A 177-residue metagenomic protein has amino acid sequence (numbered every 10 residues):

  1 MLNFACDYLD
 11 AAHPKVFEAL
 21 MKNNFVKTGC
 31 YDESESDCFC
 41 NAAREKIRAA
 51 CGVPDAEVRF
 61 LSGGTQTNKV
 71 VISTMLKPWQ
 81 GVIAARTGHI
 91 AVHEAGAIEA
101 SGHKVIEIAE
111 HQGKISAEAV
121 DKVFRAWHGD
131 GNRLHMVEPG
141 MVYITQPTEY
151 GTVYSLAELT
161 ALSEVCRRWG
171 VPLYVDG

Functional and structural regions predicted by a protein language model:
M1-A19: N-terminal amphipathic/basic leader segments beginning at the initiator methionine
F4, I47, T67, I98 (+3 more regions): Buried hydrophobic positions in well-ordered alpha/beta secondary-structure cores of metabolic enzymes
H13-G64, R86-A91, A97: Conserved N-terminal alpha-helix of the aminotransferase class I/II PLP-enzyme fold
D55-L76, I106-G113: Conserved core of the PLP fold type I
T74-V92, D121: Conserved PLP-anchoring active-site segment centered on the Schiff-base-forming lysine
V82, V105-I106, L173-V175: Hydrophobic beta-strand scaffold residues
G102-E149, V153-A161: PLP-dependent aminotransferase-class I/II
Y154-G177: Catalytic PLP-binding core of fold-type I/II PLP enzymes
